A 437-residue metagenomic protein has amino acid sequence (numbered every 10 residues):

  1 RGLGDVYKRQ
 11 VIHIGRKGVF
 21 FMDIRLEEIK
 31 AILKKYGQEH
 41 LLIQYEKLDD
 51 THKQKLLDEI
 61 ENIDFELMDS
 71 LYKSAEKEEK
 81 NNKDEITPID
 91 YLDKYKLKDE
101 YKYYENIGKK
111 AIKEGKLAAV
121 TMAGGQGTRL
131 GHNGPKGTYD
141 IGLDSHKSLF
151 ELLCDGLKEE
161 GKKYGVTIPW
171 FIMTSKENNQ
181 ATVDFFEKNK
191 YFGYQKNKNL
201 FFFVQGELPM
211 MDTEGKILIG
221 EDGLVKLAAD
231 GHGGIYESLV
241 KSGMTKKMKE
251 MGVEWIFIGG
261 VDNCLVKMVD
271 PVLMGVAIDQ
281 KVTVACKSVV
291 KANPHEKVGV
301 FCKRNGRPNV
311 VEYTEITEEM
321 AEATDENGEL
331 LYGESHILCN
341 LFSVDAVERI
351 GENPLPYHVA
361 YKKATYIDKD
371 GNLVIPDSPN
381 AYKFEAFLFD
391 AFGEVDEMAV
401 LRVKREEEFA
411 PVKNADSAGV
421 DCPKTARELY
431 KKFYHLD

Functional and structural regions predicted by a protein language model:
R1-Y7, V19: Short, small-residue-biased leader/transition segments that mark boundaries at the very start of proteins
G18, M22-Y103, K110, M320-L330 (+1 more regions): Terminal amphipathic alpha-helical/low-complexity segments used for targeting or macromolecular assembly
K94-A118, H132-F389: Domain-scale recognition of functional cores that engage charged ligands
G124-R129: Conserved adenylation A10 loop of the ANL superfamily
